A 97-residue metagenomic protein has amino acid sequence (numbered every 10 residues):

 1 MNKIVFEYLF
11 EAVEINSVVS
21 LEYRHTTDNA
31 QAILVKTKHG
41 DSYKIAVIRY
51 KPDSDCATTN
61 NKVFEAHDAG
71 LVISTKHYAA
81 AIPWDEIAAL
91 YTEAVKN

Functional and structural regions predicted by a protein language model:
M1-H39, A88-Y91, V95-N97: Short glycine-rich, low-complexity segments
M1-I4, T59, I82-D85: N-terminal functional modules and adjacent low-complexity/disordered segments of proteins
L9, I73-Y78: Residue-level signal for the start and early helices of compact helical domains
V18, I48-D53, Y78, P83-V95: Structured surface patches comprising rigid loops and adjacent beta-strands/short helices at the edges of well-ordered
L21, I33-V35, V47, A57 (+1 more regions): Short linear proline/tyrosine/threonine-rich motifs used for host-factor recruitment and membrane trafficking/assembly
D28-A30, D68, H77: Short beta-strand-initiation
D41-T75: Acidic, low-complexity, intrinsically disordered interaction modules
